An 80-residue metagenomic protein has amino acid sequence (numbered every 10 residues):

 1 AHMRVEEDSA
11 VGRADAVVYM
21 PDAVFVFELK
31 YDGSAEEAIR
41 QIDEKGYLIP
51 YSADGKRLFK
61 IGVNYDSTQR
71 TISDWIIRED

Functional and structural regions predicted by a protein language model:
A1, Y47-Y51: Conserved helix-loop functional segments at active or binding sites
A1-P21: Active-site metal-binding core of divalent-cation-utilizing nuclease and nuclease-like domains
H2-E7, V24-E28, E36-A38, D54: Extended hydrophobic-aromatic, low-complexity segments
A10, A23-V24, Y31-D32, S67-T68: Short, glycine-/Ser/Thr-/acidic-enriched flexible segments
G12-A14, F25, K56, I61: Structural beta-strand/beta-sheet cores of well-ordered domains, especially the beta-sheet scaffolds that support
A16-Y31, K45: Conserved catalytic cores of phosphodiester-cleaving nucleases, focusing on short active-site segments
Y31-L48: Mg2+/Mn2+-dependent nuclease catalytic core
P50, D54-D80: Domain-level recognition of nuclease-like catalytic cores that cleave nucleotide substrates
